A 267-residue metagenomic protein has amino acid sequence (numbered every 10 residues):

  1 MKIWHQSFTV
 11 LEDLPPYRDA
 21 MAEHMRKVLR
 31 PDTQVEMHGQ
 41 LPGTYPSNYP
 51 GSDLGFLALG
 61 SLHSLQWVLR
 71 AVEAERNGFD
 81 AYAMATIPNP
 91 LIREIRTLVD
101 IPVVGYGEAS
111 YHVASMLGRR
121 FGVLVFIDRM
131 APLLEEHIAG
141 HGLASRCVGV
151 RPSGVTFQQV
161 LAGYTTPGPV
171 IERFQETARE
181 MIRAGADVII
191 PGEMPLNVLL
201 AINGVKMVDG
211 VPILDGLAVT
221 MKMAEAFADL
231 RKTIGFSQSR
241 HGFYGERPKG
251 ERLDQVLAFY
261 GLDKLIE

Functional and structural regions predicted by a protein language model:
M1-S61, F126-T165, D263-E267: N-terminal glycine-rich anion-binding loop in soluble enzyme alpha/beta folds
W4, F121-L124, D187: Conserved beta-strand elements of the Class I
Q6, D187, G192-L199, D215-Q238 (+1 more regions): C-terminal and late-domain segments of enzyme folds
L54-E73, P169-Q175: Glycine-rich, highly charged phosphate/nucleotide-binding loops
S61-L98, G105-Y106, D187-L199: N-terminal glycine-rich phosphate/adenylate-binding segment common to multiple enzyme folds
R96-G118, V205-A224: Short, acidic/small-residue loops that bind anionic groups at enzyme active sites
S115-P152, E225-I266: Short, glycine-/small-residue-rich phosphate/pyrophosphate-handling segment
A139-N197, A201: Active-site rim beta-loop-alpha module in soluble metabolic enzymes
